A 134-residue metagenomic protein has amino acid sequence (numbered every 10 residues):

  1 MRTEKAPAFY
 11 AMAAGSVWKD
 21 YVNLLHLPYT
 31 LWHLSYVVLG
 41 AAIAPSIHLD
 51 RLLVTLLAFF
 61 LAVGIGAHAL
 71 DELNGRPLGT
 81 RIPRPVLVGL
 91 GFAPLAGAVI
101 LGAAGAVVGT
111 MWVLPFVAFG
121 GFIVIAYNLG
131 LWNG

Functional and structural regions predicted by a protein language model:
M1-V22: Short, Lys/Arg-rich, polar N-terminal cytosolic tail immediately upstream of the first transmembrane signal-anchor
F9-A11, Y21, A58, A62-G97: Aspartate-rich (DDxxD/NDxxD/DxxxD) Mg2+/diphosphate-binding motifs and their adjoining helix-loop segments
V22-I43: The first (N-terminal) embedded transmembrane alpha-helix
V38-L57, V99-P115: Helix-coil boundary and interhelical linker segments in multi-pass alpha-helical membrane proteins
P45-L49, D71, G75-G79, T110 (+1 more regions): Transmembrane helix-loop junctions in multipass membrane proteins, especially transporters and channels
I47-A69, V113-A126: Membrane-embedded alpha-helical segments that form the functional core of polytopic membrane enzymes, especially those
P83-G134: Intramembrane alpha-helical segments
